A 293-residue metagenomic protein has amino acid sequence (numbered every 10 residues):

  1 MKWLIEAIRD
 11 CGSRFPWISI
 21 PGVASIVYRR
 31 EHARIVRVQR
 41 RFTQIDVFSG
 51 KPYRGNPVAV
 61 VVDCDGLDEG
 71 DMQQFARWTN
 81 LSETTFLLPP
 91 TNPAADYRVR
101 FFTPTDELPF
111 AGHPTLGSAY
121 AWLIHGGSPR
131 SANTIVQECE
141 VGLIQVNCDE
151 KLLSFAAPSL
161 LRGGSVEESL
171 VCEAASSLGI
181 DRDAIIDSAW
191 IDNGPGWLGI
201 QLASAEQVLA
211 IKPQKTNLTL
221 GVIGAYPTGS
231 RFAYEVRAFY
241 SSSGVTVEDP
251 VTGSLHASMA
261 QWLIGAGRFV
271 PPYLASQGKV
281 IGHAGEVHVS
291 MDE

Functional and structural regions predicted by a protein language model:
R34-F110, L116-E293: Active-site proximal loop and beta-alpha junction motif in alpha/beta enzyme cores
